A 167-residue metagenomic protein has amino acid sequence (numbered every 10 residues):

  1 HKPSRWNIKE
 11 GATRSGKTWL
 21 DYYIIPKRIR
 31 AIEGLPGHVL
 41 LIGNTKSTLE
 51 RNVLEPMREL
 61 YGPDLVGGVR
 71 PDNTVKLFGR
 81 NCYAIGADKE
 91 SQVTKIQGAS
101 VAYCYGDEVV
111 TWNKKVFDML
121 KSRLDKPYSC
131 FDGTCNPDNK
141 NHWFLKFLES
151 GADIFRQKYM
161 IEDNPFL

Functional and structural regions predicted by a protein language model:
H1-L167: Phosphate/NTP-binding elements of NTP-utilizing enzymes
